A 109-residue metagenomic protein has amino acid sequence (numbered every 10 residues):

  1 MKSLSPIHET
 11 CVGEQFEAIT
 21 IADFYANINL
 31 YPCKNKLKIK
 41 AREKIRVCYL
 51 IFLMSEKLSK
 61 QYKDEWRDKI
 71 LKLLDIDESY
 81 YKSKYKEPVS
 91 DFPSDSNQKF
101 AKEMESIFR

Functional and structural regions predicted by a protein language model:
M1-R109: Flexible coil/loop and intrinsically disordered linker positions at secondary-structure junctions
